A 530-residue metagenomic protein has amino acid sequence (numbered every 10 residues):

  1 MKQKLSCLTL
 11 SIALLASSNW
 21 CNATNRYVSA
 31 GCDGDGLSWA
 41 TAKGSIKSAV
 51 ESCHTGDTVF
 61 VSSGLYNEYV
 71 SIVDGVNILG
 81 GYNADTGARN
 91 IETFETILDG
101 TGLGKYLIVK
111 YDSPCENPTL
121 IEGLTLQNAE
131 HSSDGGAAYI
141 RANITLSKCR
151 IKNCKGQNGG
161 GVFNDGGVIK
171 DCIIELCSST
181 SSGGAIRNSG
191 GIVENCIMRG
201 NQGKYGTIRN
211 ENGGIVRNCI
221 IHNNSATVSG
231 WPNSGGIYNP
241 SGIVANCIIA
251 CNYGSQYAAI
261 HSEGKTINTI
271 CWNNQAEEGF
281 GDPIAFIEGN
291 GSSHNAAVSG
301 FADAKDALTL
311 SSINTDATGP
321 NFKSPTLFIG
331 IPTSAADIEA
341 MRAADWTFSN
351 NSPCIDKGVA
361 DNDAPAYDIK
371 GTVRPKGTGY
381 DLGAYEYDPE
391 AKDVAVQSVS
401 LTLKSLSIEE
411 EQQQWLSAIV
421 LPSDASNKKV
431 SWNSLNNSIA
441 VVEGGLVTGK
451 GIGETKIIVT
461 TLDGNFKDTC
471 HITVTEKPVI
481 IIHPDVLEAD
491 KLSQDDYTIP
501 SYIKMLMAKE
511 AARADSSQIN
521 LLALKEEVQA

Functional and structural regions predicted by a protein language model:
T9-S17: Bacterial N-terminal signal peptides
S29-N67, D381: Acidic Gly/Asp/Thr-rich repetitive segments characteristic of extracellular carbohydrate-active and adhesion proteins
A30-D35, P320-D337, Q397-E410, P484-Y497: Short, solvent-exposed loop/edge segments of extracellular or virion-exposed proteins
I46-C53, Y66-D74, V109-Y111, G281: Short, T/G/N/S-enriched strand-turn elements that build extracellular solenoid repeat scaffolds
E68-N77, A84-T93, P118-G123, S132 (+2 more regions): Predominantly extracellular beta-rich ligand-binding scaffolds that present long acidic/polar faces for carbohydrate
D345, S349-D393: Surface beta-loop-beta hairpin patches that serve as ligand-binding interfaces in beta-rich domains
K392-I481, A514-S516: Extracytoplasmic soluble-region selector
V479-Q518: Amphipathic, heptad-repeat alpha-helical segments
